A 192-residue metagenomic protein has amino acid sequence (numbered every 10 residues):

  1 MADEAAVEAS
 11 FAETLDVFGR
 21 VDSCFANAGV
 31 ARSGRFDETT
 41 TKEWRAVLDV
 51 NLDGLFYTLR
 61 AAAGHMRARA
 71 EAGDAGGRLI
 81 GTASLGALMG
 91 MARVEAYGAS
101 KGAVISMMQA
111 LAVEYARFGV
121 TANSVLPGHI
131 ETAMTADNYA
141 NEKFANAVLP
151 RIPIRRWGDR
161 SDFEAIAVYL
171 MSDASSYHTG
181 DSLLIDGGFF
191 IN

Functional and structural regions predicted by a protein language model:
F25, A116-T121, H178-G180: Short, small/polar-rich loop/turn modules that mediate ligand/substrate recognition or access, typified
R35-F36, E43-L48, V148: Substrate-binding pocket helix/loop in short-chain dehydrogenase/reductase
F36-D37, M89-E95, R117-F118, R155 (+1 more regions): Active-site loop immediately N-terminal to the catalytic Tyr-X3-Lys motif of short-chain dehydrogenase/reductase
L59, S100, M108: Active-site helix of classical SDR
G64, V113-E114, S176: Alpha-helical segment proximal to the catalytic Tyr-Lys
S84: Residue(s) in the substrate-gating loop at a strand-loop-helix junction that position the organic substrate next
R156-I185, F190: C-terminal substrate-recognition "lid" of short-chain dehydrogenase/reductases
